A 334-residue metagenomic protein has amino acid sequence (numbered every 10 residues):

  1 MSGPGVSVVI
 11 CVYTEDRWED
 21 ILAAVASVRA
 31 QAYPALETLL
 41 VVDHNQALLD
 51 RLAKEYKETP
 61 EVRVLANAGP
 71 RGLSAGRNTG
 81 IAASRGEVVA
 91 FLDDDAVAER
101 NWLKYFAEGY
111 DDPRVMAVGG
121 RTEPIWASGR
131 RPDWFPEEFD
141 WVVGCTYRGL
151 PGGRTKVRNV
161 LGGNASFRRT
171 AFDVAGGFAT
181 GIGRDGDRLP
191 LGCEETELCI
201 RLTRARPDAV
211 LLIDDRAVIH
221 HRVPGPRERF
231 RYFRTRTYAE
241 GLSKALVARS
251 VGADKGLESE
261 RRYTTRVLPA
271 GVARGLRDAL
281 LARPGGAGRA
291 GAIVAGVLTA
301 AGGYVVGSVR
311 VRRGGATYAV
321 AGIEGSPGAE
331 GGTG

Functional and structural regions predicted by a protein language model:
M1-S27: N-proximal low-complexity "stem/linker" segments adjacent to membrane-targeting elements
V25-A66: Acidic donor-binding segment of Leloir-type glycosyltransferases
N67-S84: Glycine-rich, basic loop-to-helix element that forms the pyrophosphate-binding segment of sugar-nucleotide handling
V89: Short aromatic/hydrophobic "clamp" motif used to bind/position activated sugar donors
N101-W134: Conserved donor NDP-sugar-binding/catalytic core segment of glycosyltransferases
P136-V157: Short, flexible, basic/aromatic active-site loop/helix in glycosyltransferases
G162-F167, A171-A175, I182-A217: A short, conserved alpha-helix in the catalytic core of glycosyltransferases
A209-G296: Active-site-adjacent helix/loop segment of glycosyltransferases that harbors family-specific signature motifs
